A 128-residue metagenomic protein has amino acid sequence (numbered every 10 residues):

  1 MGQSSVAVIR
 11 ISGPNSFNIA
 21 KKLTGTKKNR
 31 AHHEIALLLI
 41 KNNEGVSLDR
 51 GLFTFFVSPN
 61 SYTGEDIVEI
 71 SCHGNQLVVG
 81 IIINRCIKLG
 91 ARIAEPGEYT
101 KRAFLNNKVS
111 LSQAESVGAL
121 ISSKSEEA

Functional and structural regions predicted by a protein language model:
M1-A128: A glycine-rich (often HGG/GG-containing) alpha/beta subdomain
